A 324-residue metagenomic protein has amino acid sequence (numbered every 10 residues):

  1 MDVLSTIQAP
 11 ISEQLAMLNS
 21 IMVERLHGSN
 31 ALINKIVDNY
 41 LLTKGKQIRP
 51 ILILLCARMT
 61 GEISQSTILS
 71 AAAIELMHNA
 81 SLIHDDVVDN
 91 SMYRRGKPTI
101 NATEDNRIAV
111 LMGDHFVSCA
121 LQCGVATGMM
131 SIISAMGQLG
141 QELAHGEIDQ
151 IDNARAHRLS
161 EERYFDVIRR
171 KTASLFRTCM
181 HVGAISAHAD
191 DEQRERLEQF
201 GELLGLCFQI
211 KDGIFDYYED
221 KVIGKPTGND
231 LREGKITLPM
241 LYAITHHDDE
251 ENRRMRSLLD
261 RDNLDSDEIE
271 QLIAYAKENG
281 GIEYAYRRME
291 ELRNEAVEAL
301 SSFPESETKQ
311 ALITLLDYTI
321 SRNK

Functional and structural regions predicted by a protein language model:
M1-K324: All-alpha prenyltransferase/terpene-synthase fold signal
